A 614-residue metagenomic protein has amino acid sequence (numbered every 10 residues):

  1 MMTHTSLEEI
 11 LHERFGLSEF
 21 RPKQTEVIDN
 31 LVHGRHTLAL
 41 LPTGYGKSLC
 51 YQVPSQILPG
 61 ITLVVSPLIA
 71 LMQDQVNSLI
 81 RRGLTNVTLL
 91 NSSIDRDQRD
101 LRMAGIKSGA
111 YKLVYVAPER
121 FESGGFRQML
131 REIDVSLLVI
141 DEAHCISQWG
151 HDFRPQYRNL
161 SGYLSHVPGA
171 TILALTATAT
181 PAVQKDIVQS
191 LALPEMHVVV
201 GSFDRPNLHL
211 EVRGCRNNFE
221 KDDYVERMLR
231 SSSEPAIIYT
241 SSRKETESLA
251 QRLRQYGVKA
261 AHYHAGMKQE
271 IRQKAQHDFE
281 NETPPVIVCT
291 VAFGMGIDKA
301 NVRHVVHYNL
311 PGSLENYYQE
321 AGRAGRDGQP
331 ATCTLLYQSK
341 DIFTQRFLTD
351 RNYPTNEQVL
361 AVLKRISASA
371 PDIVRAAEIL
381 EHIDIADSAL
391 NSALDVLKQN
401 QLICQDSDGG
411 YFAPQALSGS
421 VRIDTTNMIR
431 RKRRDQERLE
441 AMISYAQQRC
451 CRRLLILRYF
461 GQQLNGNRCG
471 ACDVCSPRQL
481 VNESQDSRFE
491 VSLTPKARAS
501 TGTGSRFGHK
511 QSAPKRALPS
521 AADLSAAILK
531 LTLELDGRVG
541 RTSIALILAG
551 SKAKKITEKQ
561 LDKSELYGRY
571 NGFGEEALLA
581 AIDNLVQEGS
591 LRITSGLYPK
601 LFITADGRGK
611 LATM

Functional and structural regions predicted by a protein language model:
M2-L7, T355-S444, R449-M614: Accessory DNA-binding and partner-docking regions appended to nucleic-acid-acting proteins, especially the terminal
T3-T5, E9-R14, S18-P22, E26-S48 (+7 more regions): Helicase motor core with emphasis on the C-terminal RecA-like subdomain
